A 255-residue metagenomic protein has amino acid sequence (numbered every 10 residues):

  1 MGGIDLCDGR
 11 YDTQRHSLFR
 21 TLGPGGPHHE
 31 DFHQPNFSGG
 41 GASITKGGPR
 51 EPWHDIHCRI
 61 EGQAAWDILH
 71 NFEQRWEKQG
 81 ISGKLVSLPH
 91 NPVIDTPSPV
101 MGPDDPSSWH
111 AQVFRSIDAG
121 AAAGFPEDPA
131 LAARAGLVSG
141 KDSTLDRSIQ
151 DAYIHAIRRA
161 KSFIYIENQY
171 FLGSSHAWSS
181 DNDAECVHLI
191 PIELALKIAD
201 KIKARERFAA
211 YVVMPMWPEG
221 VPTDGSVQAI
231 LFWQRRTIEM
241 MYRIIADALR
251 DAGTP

Functional and structural regions predicted by a protein language model:
M1-P255: Charged, low-complexity intrinsically disordered terminal segments
